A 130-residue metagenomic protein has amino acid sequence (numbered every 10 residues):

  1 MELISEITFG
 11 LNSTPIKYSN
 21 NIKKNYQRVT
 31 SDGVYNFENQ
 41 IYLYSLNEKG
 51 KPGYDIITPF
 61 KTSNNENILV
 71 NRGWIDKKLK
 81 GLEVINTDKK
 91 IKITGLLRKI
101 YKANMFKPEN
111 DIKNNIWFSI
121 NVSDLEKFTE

Functional and structural regions predicted by a protein language model:
M1-S19, Q27-E130: Surface-exposed, charge/polar-rich loops and edge strands
I22: Structured, acidic catalytic/metal-binding patches in enzyme active sites
